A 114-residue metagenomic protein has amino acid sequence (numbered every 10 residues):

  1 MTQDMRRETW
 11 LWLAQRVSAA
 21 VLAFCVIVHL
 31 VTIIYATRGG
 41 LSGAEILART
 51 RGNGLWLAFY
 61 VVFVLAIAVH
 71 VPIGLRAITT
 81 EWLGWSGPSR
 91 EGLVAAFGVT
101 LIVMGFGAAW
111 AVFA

Functional and structural regions predicted by a protein language model:
M1-A114: Membrane-embedded alpha-helical bundles that constitute the cytochrome b-like, heme-associated redox core of multi-pass
